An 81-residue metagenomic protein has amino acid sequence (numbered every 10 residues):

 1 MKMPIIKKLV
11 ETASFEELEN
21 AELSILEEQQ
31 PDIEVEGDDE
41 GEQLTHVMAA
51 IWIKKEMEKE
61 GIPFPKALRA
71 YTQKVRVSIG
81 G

Functional and structural regions predicted by a protein language model:
M1-G81: C-terminal alpha-helical interaction appendages
